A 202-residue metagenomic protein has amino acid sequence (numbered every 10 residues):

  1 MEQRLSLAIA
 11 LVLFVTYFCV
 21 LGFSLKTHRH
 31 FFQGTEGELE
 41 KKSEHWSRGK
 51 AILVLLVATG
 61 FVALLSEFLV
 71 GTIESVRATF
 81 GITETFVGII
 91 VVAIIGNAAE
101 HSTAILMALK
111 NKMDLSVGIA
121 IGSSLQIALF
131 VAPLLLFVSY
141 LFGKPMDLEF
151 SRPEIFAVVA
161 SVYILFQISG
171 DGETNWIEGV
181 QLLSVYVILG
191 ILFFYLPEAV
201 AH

Functional and structural regions predicted by a protein language model:
M1-H202: Hydrophobic alpha-helical segments, chiefly the membrane-spanning helices and signal/signal-anchor peptides
